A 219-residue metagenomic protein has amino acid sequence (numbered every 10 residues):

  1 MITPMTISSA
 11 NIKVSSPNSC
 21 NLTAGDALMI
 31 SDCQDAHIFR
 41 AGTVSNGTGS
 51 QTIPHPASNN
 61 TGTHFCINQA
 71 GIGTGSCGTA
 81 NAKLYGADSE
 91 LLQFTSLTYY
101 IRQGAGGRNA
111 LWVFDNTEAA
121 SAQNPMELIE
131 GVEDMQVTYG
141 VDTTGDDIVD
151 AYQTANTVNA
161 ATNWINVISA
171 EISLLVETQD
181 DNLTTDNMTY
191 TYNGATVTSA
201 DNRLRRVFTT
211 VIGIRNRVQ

Functional and structural regions predicted by a protein language model:
M1-T63: Autoprocessing Asn-cyclization modules and mimics
S19-N21, F65-I67, S76-G78: Sequence contexts marking disulfide-bonded cysteines in secreted/extracellular proteins
N59, A70-N81, Y85-Q219: Short linear sequence signals and composition-biased patches located at protein termini or domain-edge surfaces
